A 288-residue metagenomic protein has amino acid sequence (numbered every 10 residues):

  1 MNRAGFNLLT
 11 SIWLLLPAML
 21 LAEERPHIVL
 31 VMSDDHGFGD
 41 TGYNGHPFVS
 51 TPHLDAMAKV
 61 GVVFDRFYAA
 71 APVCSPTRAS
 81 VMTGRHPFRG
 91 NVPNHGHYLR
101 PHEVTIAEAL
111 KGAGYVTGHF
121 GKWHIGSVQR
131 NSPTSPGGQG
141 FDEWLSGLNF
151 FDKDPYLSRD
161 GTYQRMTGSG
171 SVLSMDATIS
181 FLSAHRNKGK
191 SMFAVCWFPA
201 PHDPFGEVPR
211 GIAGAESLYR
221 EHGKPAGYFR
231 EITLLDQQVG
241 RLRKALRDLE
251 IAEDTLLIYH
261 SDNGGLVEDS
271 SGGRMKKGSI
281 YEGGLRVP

Functional and structural regions predicted by a protein language model:
M1-F6: Positively charged n-region of N-terminal signal peptides that target proteins for export
N7-A18: Bacterial N-terminal signal peptides
L21-P288: Formylglycine-dependent sulfatase
